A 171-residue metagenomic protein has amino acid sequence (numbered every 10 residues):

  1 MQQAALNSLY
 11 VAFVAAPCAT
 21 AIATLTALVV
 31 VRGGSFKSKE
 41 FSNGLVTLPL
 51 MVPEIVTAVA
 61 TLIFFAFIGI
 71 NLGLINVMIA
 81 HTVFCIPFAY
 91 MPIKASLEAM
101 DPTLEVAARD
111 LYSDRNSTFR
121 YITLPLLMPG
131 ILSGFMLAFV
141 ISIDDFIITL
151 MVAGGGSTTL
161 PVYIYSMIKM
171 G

Functional and structural regions predicted by a protein language model:
M1, I143-G171: Interhelical loop and adjacent transmembrane-helix boundary motif in polytopic membrane transport permeases
M1-A15, S35, S166-G171: Periplasmic/extracellular loop-to-transmembrane helix junction in inner-membrane transport proteins
A5, V30, L48, T103-L111: Short hydrophobic faces within alpha-helices
L9, F13, P17, G44 (+8 more regions): Residue-level signature of the transmembrane alpha-helical core of multi-pass small-molecule transporters
V11-V46, I63: Transmembrane-helix boundary motif in ABC transporter permease subunits
A23, P53, P87, Y112 (+2 more regions): Conserved G/P- and acidic residue-centered "switch" motifs that form tight phosphate/ATP-binding loops in soluble
F36-E40, I55-C85, N116, V152-G155: Membrane-interfacial helix termini and adjacent extracytoplasmic/periplasmic loops of multi-pass transporters
T82, Y90-K94, D101-P102, R115-D144: Transmembrane alpha-helices
